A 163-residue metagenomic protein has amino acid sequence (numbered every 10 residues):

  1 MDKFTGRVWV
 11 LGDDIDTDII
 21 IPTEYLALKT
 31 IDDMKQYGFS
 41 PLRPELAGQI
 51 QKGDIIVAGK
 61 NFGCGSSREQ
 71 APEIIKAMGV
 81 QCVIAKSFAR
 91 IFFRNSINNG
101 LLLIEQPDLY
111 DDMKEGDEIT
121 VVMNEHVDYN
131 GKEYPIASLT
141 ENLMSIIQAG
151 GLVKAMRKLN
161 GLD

Functional and structural regions predicted by a protein language model:
M1-L28: Polybasic, low-complexity association/targeting segments
K3, I55, T140-N142: Short hydrophobic "helix-edge" motifs at membrane interfaces and signal-peptide entry regions
D14, S66, G150-L152: Conformational gate/switch positions in structured elements
I19, D33, Y37, N95 (+2 more regions): Alpha-helical scaffold segments in soluble metabolic enzymes
I21-M123: Feature captures the catalytic cores and cofactor-binding loops of soluble hydro-lyases/lyases that act on carboxylate
N99-D163: Acidic, glycine-rich flexible loop/linker segments
